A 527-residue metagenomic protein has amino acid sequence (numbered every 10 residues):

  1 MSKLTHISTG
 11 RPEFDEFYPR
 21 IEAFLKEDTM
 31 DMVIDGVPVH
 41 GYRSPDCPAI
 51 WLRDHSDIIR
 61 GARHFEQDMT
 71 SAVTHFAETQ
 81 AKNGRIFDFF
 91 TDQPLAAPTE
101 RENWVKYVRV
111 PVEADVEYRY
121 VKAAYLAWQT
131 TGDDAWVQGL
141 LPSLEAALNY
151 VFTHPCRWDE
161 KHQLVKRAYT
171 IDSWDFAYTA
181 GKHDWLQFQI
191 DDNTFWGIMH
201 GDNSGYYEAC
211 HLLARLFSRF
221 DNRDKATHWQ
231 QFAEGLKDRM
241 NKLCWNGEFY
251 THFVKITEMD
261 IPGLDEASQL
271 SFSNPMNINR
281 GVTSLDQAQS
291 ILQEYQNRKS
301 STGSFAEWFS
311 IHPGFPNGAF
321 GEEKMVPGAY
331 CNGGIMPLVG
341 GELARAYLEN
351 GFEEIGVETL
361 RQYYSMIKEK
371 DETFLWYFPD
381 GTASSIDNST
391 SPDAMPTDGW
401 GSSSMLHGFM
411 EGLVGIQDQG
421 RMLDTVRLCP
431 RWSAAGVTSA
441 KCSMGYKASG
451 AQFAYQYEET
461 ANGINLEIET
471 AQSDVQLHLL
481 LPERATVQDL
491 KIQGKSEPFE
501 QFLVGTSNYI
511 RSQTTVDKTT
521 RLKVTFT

Functional and structural regions predicted by a protein language model:
S2-E27, D31-D35, S44-W51, F152-A168 (+7 more regions): Catalytic cores of carbohydrate-active enzymes
T9, E342, A346-T527: Non-catalytic C-terminal accessory modules of carbohydrate-active enzymes
R43-P45, S56-R60, P262, V475: Short alpha-helical segments and helix-capping/turn motifs at coil-helix boundaries
P48-Y169, M199-Y207, G333-G356, L360 (+2 more regions): Aromatic-rich carbohydrate-recognition surfaces in CAZymes
R85-D92, A306-S310, K491-G494: A generic structural motif
T91-P111, D172-I198, P262-G263, E322-A329 (+1 more regions): Acidic/His metal-coordination segments adjacent to aromatic residues that form catalytic metal sites in metalloenzymes
T131, F217-F220, D224, E354 (+1 more regions): Long alpha-helical scaffolds in large eukaryotic adaptor/regulatory proteins, encompassing alpha-solenoid repeat systems
L186-W196, P262-N297, Y330, G334-E354 (+3 more regions): Aromatic (Trp/Tyr) and acidic
